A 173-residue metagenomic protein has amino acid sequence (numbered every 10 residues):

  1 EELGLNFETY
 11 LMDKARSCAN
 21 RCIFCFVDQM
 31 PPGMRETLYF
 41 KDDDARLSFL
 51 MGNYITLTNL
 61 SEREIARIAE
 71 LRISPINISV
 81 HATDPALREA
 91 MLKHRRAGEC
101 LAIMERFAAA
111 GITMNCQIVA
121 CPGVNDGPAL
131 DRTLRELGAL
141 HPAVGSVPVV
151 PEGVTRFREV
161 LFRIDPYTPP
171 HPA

Functional and structural regions predicted by a protein language model:
E2-A143, G153-P170: Conserved Radical SAM active-site core
V150: Positively charged, polyanion-binding regions of nucleic-acid-associated proteins
